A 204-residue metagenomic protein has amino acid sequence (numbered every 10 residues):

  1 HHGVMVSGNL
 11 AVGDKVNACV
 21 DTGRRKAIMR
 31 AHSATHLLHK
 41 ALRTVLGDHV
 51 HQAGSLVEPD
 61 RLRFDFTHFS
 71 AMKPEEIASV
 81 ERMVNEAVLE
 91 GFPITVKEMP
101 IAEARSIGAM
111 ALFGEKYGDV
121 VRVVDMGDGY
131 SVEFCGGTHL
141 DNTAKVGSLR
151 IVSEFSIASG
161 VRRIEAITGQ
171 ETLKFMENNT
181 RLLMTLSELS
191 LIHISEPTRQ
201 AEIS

Functional and structural regions predicted by a protein language model:
H1-L191, S195, R199, S204: A glycine- and charged-residue-rich anion-binding loop/surface
